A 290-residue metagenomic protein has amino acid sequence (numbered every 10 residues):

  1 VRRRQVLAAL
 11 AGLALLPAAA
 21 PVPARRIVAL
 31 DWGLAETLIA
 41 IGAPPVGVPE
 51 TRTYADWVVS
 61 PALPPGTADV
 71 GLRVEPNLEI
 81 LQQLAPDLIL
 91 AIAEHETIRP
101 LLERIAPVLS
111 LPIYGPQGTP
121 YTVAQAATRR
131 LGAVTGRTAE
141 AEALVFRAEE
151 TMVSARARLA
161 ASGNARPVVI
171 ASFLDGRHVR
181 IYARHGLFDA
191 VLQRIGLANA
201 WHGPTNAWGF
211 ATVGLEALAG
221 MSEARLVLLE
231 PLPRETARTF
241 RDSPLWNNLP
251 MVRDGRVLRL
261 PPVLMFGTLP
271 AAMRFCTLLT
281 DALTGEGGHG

Functional and structural regions predicted by a protein language model:
Q5-P21: N-terminal export signals
R25-R26, T119, V123-A126, M221 (+1 more regions): Structured C-terminal subdomain patch of bacterial secreted/periplasmic proteins
R26, W32-L84, E94: A short, structured surface patch at a secondary-structure boundary
R26-I41, A139-I195: Basic- and aromatic-lined ligand-binding clefts that recognize polyanionic substrates
P49-E50, H185-G209: His/Asp/Glu-enriched short active-site or ligand-binding loop at hydrolase and phosphoryl-transfer sites
A85-A91, E223-A224: Proline-aspartate-enriched helix->loop->beta-strand connector
L111-R130, A165-D189, R234-F240: Extracytoplasmic ligand-binding site segments that recognize negatively charged/polar headgroups
